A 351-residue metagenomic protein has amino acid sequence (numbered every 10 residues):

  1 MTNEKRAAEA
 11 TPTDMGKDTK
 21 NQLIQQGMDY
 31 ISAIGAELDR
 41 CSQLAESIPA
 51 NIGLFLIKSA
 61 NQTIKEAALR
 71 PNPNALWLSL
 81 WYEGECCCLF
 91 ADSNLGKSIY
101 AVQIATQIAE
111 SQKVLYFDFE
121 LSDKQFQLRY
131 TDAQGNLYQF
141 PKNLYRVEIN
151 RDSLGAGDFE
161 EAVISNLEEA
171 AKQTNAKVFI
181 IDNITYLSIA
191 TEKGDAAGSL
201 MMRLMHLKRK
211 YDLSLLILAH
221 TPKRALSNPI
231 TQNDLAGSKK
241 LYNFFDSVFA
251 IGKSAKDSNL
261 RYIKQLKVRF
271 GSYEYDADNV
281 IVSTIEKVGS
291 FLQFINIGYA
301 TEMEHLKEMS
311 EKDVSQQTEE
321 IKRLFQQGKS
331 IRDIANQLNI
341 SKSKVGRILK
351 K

Functional and structural regions predicted by a protein language model:
T2-G16: Positively charged N-terminal leader segments that act as targeting/secretion signals
K20-S42, L54, K172-Q173, K210 (+1 more regions): C-terminal regions of RecA-like/P-loop NTPase motor modules
I48-L76: N-terminal pre-Walker A segment at the start of P-loop NTPase domains
N72, L76-L78, Y82, Q112-S199 (+2 more regions): Conserved inter-motif catalytic segment of the P-loop NTP-binding fold
C88-F90, N94, I99, Q112 (+2 more regions): Phosphate-binding/switch region of NTP-binding enzymes
Y100, I104: Hydrophobic positions on the alpha1 helix immediately C-terminal to the Walker A/P-loop
I108, Y138-Q139, A170-Q173, H206-Y211 (+1 more regions): Conserved catalytic network of the ASCE P-loop NTPase/AAA+ motor domain
